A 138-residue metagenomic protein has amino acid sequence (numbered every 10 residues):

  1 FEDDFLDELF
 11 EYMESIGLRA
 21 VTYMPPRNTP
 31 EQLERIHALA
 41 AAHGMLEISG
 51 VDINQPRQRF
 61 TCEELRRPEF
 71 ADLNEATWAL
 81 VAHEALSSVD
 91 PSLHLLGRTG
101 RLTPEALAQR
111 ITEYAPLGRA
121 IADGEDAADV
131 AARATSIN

Functional and structural regions predicted by a protein language model:
F1-N138: Charged catalytic cores and adjacent phosphate/nucleic-acid-binding surfaces used for phosphate/nucleic-acid chemistry
